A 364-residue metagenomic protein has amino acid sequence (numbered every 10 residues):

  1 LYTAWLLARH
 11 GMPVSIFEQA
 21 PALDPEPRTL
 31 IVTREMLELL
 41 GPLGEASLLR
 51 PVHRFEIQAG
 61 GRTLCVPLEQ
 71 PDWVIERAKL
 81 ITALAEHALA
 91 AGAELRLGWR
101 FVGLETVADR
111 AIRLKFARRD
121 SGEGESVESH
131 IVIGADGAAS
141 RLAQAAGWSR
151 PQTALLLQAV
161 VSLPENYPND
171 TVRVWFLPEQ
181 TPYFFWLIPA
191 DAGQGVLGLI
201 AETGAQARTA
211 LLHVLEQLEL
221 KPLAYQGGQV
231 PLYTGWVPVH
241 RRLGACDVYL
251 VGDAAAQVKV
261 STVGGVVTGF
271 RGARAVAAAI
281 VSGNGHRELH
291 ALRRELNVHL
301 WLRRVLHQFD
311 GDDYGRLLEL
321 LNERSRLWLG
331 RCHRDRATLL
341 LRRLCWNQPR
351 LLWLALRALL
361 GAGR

Functional and structural regions predicted by a protein language model:
W5-R28: Glycine-rich FAD pyrophosphate-binding loop
A8, M12-V14, V132, V172 (+1 more regions): Hydrophobic anchor at the start of a short beta-strand that flanks the dinucleotide cofactor-binding loop
F17, A135, V251-G252: Active-site flanking residues adjacent to catalytic metal/cofactor-binding acidic residues
D24, L40-E56, R150-T153, P168 (+1 more regions): A short alpha-helix-loop-beta-strand transition element characteristic of N-terminal alpha/beta dinucleotide-binding
T33-A85: A conserved beta-strand/loop capping segment in the N-terminal third of enzymes that catalyze redox or closely related
H87-A224, H240, A256: Predominantly flavin-linked oxidoreductase catalytic cores and closely associated redox partners
T203-I280, H286-E288: FAD/FMN-dependent oxidoreductases across multiple families
A278-R364: C-terminal helical "tail/cap" subdomain of flavin- and related membrane-associated enzymes
